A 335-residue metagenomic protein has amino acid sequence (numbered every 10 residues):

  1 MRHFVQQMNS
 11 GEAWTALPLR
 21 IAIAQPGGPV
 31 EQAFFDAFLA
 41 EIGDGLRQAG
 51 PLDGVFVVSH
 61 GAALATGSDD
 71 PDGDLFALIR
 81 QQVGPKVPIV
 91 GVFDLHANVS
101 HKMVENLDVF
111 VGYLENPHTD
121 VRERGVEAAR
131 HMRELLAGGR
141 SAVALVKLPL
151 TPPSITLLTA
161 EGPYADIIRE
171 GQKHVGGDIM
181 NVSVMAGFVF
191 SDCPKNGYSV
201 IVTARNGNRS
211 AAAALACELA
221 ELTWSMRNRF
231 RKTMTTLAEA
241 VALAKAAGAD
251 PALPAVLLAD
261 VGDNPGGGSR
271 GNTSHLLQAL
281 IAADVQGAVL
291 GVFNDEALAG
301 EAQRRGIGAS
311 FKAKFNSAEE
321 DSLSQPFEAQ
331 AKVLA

Functional and structural regions predicted by a protein language model:
M1-G45, G197, R209: N-terminal glycine-rich anion-binding loop in soluble enzyme alpha/beta folds
N9-A13, P18, D44-D53, V241-V256: Glycine-rich phosphate/diphosphate-binding loops that line cofactor/substrate pockets in enzymes
G11-L17, P26, A63, V90 (+2 more regions): Cap/lid and interdomain-hinge subdomains that line or gate substrate/regulatory clefts in soluble alpha/beta enzymes
P18-G27, V58-H60, L219-M226: Gly-rich Lys/Arg/Thr-decorated short loops/hinges at beta-loop-alpha junctions or inter-strand turns that position
Q32-L39, G43-A137, D260-L277, I281-A297: Active-site histidine-anchored catalytic micro-motif
G84-K86, S141-V143, D250-L253: Short helix-terminating capping/connector loops at secondary-structure junctions
I155-A335: Hard-cation-handling environments
